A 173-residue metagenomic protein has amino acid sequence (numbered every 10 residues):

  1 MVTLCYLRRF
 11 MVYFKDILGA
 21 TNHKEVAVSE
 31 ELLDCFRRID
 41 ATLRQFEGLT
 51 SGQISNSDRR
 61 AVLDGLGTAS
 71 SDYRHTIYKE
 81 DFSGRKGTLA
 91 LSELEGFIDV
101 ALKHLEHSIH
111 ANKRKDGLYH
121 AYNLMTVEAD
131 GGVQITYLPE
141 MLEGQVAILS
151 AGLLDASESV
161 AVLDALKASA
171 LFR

Functional and structural regions predicted by a protein language model:
M1-R173: Acidic, mature catalytic/reactive cores of soluble proteins
